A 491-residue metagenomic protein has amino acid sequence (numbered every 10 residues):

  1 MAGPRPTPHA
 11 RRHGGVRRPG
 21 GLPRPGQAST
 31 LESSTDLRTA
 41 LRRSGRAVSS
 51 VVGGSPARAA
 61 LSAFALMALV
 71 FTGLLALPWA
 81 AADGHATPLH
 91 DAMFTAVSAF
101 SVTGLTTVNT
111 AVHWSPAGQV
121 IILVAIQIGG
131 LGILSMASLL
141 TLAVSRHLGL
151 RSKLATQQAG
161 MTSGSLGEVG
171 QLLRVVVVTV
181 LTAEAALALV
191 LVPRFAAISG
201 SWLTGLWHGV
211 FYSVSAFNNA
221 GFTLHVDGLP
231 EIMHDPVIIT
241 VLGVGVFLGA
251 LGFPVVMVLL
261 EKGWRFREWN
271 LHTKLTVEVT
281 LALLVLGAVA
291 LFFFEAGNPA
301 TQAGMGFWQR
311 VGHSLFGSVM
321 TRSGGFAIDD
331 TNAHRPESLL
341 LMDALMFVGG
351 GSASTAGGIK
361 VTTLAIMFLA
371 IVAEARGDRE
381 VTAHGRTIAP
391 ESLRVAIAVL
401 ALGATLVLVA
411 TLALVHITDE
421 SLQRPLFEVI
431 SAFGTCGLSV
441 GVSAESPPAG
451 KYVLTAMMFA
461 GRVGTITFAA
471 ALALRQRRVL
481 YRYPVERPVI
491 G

Functional and structural regions predicted by a protein language model:
M1-G491: Membrane-proximal intracellular helices of multi-pass ion channels
